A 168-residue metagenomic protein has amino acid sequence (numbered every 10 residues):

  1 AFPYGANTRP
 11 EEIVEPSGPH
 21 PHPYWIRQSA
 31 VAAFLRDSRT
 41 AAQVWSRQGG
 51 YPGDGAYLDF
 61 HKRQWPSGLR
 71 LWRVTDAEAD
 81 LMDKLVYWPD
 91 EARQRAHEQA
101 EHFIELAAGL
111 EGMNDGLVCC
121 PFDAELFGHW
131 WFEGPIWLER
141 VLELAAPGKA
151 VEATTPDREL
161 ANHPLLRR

Functional and structural regions predicted by a protein language model:
A1-H20, A124-A146: Catalytic domains of cell-wall/extracellular-matrix polysaccharide-remodeling enzymes, centered on de-N-acetylation
F2-Y4, T40-A41, E125-G128, D157-R168: Short, conserved secondary-structure transition motifs
N7-D115, L166-R168: Active-site cores of enzymes that catalyze phosphoryl transfer or operate on phosphate-rich substrates
W131-R168: Extended hydrophobic/aromatic segments used for targeting, binding, or gating
